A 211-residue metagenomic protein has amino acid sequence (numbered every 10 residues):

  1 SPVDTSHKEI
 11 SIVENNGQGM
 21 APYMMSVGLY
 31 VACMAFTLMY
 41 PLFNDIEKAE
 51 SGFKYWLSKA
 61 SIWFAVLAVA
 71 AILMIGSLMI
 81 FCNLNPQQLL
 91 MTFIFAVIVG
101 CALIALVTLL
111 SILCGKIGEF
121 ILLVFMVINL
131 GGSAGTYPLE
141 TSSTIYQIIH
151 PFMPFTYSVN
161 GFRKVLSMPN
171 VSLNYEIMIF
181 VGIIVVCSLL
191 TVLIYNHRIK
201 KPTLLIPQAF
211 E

Functional and structural regions predicted by a protein language model:
D4-E211: Membrane-spanning alpha-helical segments of multipass transporters and channels
